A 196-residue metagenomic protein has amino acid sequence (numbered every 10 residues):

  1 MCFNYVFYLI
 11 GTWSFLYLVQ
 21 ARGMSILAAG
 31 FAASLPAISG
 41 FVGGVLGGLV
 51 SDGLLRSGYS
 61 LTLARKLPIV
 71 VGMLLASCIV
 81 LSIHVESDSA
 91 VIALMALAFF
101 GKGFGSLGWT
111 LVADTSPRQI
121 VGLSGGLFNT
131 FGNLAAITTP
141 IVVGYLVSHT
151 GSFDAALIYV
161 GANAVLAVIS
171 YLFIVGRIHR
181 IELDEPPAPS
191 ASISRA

Functional and structural regions predicted by a protein language model:
M1, S34-I38, A96, G126-L134: Transmembrane alpha-helical cores of Major Facilitator Superfamily
M1-G47, G105-W109, A113, T139: Extracytoplasmic gate region of multi-pass secondary transporters
L18-V19, V50-S51, L55, V143-G151: Interfacial helix-cap and linker-helix signal at transmembrane-aqueous boundaries of multi-pass secondary transporters
S25, T62-L67, Y145-N163: A membrane-interface helix-boundary motif in multi-pass transporters
G44, S106, A113-S152: A late C-terminal transmembrane helix in Major Facilitator Superfamily
Y59-T62, V175-A196: Intrinsic disorder in cytosolic terminal tails and internal cytosolic loops of multi-pass membrane transporters
T62-G108: C-terminal transmembrane helical hairpin of 12-TM major facilitator-type secondary transporters
